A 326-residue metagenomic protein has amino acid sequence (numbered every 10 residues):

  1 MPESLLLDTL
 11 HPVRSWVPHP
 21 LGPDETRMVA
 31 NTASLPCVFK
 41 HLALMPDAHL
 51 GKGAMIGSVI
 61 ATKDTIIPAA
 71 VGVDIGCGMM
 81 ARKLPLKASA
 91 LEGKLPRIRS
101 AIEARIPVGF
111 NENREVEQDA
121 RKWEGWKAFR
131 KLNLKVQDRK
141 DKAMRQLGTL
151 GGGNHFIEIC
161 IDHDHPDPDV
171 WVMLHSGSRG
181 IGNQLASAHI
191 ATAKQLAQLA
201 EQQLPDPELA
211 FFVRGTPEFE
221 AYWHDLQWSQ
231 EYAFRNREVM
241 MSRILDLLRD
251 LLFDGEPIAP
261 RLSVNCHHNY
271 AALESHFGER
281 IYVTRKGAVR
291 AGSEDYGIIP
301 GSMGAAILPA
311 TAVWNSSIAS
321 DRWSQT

Functional and structural regions predicted by a protein language model:
P2-M28, C37-L44, L50-I56, I66-P68 (+4 more regions): Domain-length cofactor-binding catalytic modules of enzymes
P46-D47, D74: Acidic active-site catalytic centers that drive phospho-/nucleotidyl reactions and related ester hydrolyses
K52-M80: Active-site cofactor/substrate anionic-group-binding motifs, chiefly glycine- and Lys/Arg-rich phosphate-binding loops
A61, S89, H189-A191: Glycine-rich, phosphate-binding/catalytic loops in enzymes
K63, G78, R82-L84, N183 (+1 more regions): Residues at secondary-structure transition points
K63-D64, P85-K87, H163-D164: Short loop segments at secondary-structure junctions
A70-K131: A generic, well-ordered mixed alpha/beta core segment in the N-terminal half of proteins
